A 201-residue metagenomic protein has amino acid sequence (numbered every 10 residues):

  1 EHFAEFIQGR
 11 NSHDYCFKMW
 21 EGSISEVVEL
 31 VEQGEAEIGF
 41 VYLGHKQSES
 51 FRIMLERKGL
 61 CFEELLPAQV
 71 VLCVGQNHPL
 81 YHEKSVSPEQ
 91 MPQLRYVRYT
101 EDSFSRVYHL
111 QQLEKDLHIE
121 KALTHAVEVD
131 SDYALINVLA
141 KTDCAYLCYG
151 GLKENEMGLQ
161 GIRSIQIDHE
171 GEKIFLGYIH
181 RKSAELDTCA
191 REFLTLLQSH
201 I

Functional and structural regions predicted by a protein language model:
E1-R52: Central regulatory/effector-binding core of bacterial HTH transcription factors
H2-E5, G44, S48, L80-H82 (+4 more regions): Secondary-structure junction motif
D14-K18, A126, F175: Residues at or immediately flanking beta-strands
S23, E32-A36, Y42, D102-R163: Hydrophobic hinge/microswitch elements
V28, E32, F62, P88 (+1 more regions): Short hydrophobic/charged patches on amphipathic alpha-helices used for structural packing and interfaces
M54-V70, V74-V97: Flexible hinge/capping segments at coil-to-helix
E56-P67, G150, G158-K173: Short beta-strand->loop
R163-I201: A late-sequence structural motif
